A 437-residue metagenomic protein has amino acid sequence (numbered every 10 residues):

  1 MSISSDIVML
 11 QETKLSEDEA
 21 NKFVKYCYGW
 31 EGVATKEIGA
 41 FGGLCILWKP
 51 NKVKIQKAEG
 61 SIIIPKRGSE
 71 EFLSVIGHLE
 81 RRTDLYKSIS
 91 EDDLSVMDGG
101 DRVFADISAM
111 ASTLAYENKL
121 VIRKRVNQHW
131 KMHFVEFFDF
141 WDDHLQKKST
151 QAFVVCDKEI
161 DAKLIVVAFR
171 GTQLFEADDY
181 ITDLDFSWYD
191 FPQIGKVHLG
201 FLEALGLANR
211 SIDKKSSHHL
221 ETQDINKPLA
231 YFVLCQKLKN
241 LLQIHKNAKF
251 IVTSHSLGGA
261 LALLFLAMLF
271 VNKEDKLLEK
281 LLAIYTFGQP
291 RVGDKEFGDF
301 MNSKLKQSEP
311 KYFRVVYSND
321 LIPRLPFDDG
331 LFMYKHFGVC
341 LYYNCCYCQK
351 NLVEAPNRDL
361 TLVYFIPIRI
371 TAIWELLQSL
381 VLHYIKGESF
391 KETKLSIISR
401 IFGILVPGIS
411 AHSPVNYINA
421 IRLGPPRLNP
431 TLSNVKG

Functional and structural regions predicted by a protein language model:
M1-K66: Short phosphate/oxyanion-binding micro-motifs
E59-T253, L257-G437: Non-catalytic, mobile gating and regulatory segments of ester bond hydrolases
